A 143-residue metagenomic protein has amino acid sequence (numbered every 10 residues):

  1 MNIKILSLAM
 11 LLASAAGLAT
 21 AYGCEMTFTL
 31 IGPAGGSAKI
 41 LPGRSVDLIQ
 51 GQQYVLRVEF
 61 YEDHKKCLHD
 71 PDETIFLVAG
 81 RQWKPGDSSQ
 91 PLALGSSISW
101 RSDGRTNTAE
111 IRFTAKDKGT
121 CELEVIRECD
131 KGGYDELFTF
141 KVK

Functional and structural regions predicted by a protein language model:
S7-G17: Bacterial N-terminal signal peptides
Y22-R57: N-terminal edge beta-strand
A38-P42, L77-A109: Low-complexity "stalk/linker" and mucin-like segments enriched in Ser/Thr/Pro/Ala/Gly
R44, R57-V78: Low-complexity, serine/threonine/proline/glycine-rich extracellular segments that form mucin-like
Y54, G119-L123: Exposed beta-strand face motif in extracellular beta-rich ectodomains
N107-D117: Short, hydrophobic beta-strand segments
I126-D130: Beta-strand-rich extracellular modules
Y134-V142: Edge beta-strands of extracellular beta-sandwich domains
